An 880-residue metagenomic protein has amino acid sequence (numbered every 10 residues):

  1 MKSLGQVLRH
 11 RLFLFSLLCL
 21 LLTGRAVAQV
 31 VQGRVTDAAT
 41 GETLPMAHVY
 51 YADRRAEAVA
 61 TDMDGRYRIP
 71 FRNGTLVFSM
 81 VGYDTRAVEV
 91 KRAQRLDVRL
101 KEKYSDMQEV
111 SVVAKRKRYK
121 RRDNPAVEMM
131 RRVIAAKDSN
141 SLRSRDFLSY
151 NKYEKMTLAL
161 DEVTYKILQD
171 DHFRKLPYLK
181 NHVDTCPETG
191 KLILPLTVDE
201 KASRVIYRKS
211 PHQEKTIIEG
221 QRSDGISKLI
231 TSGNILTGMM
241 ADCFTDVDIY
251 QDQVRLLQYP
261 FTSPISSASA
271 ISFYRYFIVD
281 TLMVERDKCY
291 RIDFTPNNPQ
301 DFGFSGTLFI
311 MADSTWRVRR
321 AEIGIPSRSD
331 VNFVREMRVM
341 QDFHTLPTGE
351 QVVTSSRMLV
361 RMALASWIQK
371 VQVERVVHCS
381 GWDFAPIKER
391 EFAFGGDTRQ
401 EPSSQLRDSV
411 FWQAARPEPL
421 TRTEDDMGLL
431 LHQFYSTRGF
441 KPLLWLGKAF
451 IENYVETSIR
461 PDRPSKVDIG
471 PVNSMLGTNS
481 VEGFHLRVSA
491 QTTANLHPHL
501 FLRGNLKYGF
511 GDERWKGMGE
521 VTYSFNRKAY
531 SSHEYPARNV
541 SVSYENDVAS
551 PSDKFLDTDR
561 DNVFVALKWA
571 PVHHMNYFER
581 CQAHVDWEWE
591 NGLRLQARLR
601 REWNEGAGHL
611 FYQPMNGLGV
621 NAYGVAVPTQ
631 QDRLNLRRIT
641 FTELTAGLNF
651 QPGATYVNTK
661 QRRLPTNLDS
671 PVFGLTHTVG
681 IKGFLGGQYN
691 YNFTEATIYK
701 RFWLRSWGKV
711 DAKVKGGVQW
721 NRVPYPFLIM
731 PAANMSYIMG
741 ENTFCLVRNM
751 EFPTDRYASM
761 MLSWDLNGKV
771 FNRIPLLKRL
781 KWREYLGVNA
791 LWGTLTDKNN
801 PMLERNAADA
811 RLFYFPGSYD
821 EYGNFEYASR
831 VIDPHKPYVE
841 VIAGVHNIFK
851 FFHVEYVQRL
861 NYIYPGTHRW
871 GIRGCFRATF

Functional and structural regions predicted by a protein language model:
M1-R34, V49, D106-S111, S532 (+4 more regions): Bacterial Sec-dependent N-terminal signal peptides
Q29-Q32, A38-D53, N73: Short, ordered, surface-exposed loop/turn motifs in non-cytosolic proteins
V31-D37, G65, V98: A short, amphipathic beta-strand motif
T36, H48-A52, S79-V81, R95-L142: Short, acidic, small-residue-rich periplasmic hinge/interaction motif at the N-terminus of Gram-negative outer-membrane
A47-Y51, G74-L76, V112, Y150 (+2 more regions): Hydrophobic beta-strand segments
R55-R66: Short, acidic Ser/Thr/Gly-rich low-complexity loop/linker segments typical of extracellular and cell-surface proteins
R116-C289, T295-G303, A365-G470, S474-G477 (+4 more regions): Structured extracytoplasmic
P260-T262, F394-F880: Exposed, low-structure sequence patches enriched in small/polar residues
